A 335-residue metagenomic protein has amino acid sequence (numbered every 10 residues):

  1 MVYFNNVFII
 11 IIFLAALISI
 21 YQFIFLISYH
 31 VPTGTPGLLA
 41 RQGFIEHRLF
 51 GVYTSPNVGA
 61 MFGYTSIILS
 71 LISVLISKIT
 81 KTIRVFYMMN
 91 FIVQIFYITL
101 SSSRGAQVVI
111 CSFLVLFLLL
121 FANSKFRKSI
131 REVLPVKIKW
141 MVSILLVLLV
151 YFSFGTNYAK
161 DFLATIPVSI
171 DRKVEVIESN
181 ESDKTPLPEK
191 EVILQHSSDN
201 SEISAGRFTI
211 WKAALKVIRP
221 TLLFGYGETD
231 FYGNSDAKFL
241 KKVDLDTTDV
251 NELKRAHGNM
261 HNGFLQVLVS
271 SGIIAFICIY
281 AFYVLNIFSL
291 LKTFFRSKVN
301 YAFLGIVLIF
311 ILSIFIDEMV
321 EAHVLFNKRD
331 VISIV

Functional and structural regions predicted by a protein language model:
V2-A40, V52-V133, K137-W140, F152-F154 (+2 more regions): Alpha-helical transmembrane segments of multi-pass inner-membrane proteins
V2-I9, A60, T80-Y87, N259 (+3 more regions): Membrane-water interface of alpha-helical transmembrane segments
F23-L26, L118-S198, K212-P220, E228: A membrane-periplasm/extracellular boundary helix in multi-pass inner-membrane enzymes that assemble envelope glycans
I27-A40, K78-K81, F121-L134, E175-T185 (+3 more regions): Short helix-coil transition/hinge motifs at the ends and kinks of transmembrane helices, capturing the brief
T35, G43-I45, F50, S197-P220 (+1 more regions): Long extracytoplasmic/lumenal interhelical loops at the membrane interface of multi-pass membrane proteins
F50-S66, G105, M260-G263, L268-G272 (+1 more regions): Membrane-interface micro-motifs in multi-pass membrane enzymes
I110-L118, F282, L304-V335: Transmembrane alpha-helices of multi-pass inner-membrane enzymes
L119-S124, S270-L312: Hydrophobic transmembrane alpha-helices and their immediate junctions
